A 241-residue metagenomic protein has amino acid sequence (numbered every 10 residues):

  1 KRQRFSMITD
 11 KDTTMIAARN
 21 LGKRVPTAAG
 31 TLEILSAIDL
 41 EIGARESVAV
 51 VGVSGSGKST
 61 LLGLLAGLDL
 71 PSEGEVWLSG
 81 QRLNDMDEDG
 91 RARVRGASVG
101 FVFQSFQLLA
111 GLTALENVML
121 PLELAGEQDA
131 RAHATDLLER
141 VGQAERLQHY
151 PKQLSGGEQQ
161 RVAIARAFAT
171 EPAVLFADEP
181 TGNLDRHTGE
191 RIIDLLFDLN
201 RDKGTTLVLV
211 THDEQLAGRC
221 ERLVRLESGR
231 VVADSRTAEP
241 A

Functional and structural regions predicted by a protein language model:
K1-R24, A233-A241: ABC-family P-loop ATPase nucleotide-binding domain
I16-S228: ABC family nucleotide-binding domain
